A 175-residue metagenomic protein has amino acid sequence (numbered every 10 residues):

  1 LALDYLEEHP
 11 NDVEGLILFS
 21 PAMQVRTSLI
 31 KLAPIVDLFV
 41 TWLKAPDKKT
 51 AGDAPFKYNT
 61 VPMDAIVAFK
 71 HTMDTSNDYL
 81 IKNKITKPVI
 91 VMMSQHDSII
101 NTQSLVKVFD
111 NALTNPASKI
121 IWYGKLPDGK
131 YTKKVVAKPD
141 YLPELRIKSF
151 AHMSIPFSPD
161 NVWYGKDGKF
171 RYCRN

Functional and structural regions predicted by a protein language model:
L1, Q24, I99: A short, conserved beta-strand element in the Rossmann-like catalytic core that flanks the donor/metal-binding loop
L1-P10, L16-I17: Short glycine-enriched nucleophile-adjacent loop and the immediately C-terminal alpha-helix near the catalytic center
D4, S28-I30, T102: Short, solvent-exposed loop/turn and secondary-structure capping segments
G15-L16, P88: Beta-sheet entry/capping signal
I17-S28: Active-site nucleophile loop of the alpha/beta-hydrolase fold
K31-D37, V106-F109: Short, surface-exposed, charged loop/turn segments at secondary-structure junctions
V36-A51, P55-P62: A structural motif
K57-N175: Serine-hydrolase catalytic core
